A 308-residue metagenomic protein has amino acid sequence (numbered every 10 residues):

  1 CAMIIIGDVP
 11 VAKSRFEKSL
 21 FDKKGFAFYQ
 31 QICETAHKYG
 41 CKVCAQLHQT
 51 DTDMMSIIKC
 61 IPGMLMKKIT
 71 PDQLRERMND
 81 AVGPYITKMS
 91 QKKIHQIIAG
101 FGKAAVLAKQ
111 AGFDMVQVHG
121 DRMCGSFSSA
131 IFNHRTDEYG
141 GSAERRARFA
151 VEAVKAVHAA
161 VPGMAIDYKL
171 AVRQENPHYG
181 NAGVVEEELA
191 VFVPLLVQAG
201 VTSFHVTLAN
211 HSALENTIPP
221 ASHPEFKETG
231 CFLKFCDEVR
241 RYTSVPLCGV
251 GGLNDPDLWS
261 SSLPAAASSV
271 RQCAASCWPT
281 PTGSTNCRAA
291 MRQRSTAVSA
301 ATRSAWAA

Functional and structural regions predicted by a protein language model:
C1-A308: Flavin-dependent oxidoreductase catalytic cores
